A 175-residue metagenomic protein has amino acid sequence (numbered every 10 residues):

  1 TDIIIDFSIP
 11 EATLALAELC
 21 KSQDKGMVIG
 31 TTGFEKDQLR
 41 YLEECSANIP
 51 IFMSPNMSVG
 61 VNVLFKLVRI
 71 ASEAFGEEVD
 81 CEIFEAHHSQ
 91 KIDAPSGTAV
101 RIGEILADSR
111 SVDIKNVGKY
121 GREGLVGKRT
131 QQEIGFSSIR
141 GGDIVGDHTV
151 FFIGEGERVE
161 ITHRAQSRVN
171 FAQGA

Functional and structural regions predicted by a protein language model:
T1, G76-G174: C-terminal substrate-binding/catalytic lobe of Rossmann-fold NAD(P)-dependent oxidoreductases
D2-I5, I9: N-terminal Rossmann-like NAD(P) cofactor-binding module of classical short-chain dehydrogenase/reductase
I5, F34, S58, Q90 (+1 more regions): Residue-level detector of flexible, active-site-proximal loop/helix-junction positions within diverse enzyme catalytic
F7, G30-T31, G154: Short, well-ordered coil/turn residues at beta-beta hairpins and beta-strand->alpha-helix junctions within
E11-Q23, G30-M53, V59-S72: Rossmann-fold NAD(P)-binding glycine/threonine-rich loop
G26-V28, I51-S58, I83-S89, E160-T162: Short glycine-rich or small-residue beta-strand-to-loop segments that form or flank ligand, phosphate, metal/Fe-S
